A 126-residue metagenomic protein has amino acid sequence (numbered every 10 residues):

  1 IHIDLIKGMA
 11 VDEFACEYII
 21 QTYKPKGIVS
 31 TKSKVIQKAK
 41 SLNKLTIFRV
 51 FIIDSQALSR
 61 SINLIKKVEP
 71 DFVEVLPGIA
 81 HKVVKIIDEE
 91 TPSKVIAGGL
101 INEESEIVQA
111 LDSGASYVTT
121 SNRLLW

Functional and structural regions predicted by a protein language model:
I1-I3, G27-V29, T46-V50, V73-V75 (+2 more regions): Hydrophobic faces of well-ordered beta-strands that scaffold small-molecule active sites in alpha/beta enzyme cores
H2-P25, S33-L42, D54-L64, H81-V83: N-terminal active-site wall of soluble small-molecule enzyme domains
E17, E89-T91, L111-S116: Short, solvent-exposed amphipathic alpha-helical segments in soluble enzyme and RNA/protein-processing domains
T22-Y23, L42, K67-V68, E90 (+1 more regions): Structural motif
K32, V73, A110: Conserved, mostly hydrophobic/aromatic
I36-S41, I86-E90, Q109-A110: Short loop/helix-cap segments at secondary-structure boundaries that form the rim of catalytic
R60-D88: Strongly charged, low-complexity linkers/loops
L76-V83, G99-W126: Glycine-rich phosphate-binding active-site loops on the catalytic face of alpha/beta enzymes
